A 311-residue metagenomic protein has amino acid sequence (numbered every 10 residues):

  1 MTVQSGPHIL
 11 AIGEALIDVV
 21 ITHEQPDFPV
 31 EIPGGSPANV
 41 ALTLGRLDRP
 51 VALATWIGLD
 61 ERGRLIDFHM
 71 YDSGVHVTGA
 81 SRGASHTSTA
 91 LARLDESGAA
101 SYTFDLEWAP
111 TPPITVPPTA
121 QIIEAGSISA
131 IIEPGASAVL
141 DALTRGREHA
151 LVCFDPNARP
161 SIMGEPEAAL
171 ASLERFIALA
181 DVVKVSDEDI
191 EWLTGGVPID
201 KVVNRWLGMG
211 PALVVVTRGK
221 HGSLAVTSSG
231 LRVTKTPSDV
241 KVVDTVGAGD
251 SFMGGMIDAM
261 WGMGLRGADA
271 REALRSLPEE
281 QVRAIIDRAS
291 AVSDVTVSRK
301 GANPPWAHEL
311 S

Functional and structural regions predicted by a protein language model:
M1-H76: Glycine-rich phosphate/adenosyl-contacting loop at the front of the ribokinase-like
M1-L10, G195-S311: Conserved phosphate-binding/catalytic region of the ribokinase-like
H8, P50, L151, V182 (+1 more regions): Proline-centered loop/turn at the N-terminus of a beta-strand
A15, P156, S251: Active-site metal-binding loops of divalent metal-dependent hydrolases
L42, T89-R93, G222-V226: Short beta-strand scaffold segments in enzyme catalytic cores
L44, S186, G249: Short, conserved phosphate/pyrophosphate- and ester-handling motifs at nucleotide-, phospho-/glycolipid
R49-I132, E148, V152: Conserved N-terminal subdomain of the carbohydrate kinase-like
I122, I128-R205, H221-G222: Conserved beta-alpha-beta core of the PfkB/ribokinase-like small-molecule kinase fold
